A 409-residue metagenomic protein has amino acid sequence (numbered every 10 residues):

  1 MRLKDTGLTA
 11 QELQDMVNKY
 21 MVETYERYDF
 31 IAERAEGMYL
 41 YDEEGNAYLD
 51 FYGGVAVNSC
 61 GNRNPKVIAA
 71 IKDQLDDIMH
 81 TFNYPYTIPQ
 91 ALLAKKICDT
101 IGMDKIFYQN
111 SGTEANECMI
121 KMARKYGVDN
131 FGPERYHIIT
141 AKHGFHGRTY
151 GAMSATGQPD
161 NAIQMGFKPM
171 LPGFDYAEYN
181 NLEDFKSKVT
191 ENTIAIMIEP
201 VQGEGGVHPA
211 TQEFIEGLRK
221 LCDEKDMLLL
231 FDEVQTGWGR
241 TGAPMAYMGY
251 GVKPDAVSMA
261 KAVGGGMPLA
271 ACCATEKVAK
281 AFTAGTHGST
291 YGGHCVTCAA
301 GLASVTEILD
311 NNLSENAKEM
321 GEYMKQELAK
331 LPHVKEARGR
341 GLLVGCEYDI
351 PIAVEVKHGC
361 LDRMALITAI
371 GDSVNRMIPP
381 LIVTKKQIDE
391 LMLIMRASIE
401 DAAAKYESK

Functional and structural regions predicted by a protein language model:
M1-K409: Conserved N-terminal phosphate-binding loop of PLP-dependent enzymes in the Aspartate aminotransferase
